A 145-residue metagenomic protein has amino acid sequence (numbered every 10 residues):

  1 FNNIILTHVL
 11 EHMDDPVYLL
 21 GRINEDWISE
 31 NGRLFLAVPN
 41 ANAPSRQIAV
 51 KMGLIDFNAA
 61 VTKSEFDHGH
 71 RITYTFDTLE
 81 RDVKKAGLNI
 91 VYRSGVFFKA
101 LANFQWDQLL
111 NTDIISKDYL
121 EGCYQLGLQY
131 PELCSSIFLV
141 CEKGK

Functional and structural regions predicted by a protein language model:
N2: Conserved acidic residues
I5: A conserved beta-strand element that flanks and buttresses the S-adenosyl-L-methionine
H8-H12: A short His-aromatic
D14-D26, R33-G144: S-adenosyl-L-methionine-dependent methyltransferase catalytic module, highlighting the catalytic core
